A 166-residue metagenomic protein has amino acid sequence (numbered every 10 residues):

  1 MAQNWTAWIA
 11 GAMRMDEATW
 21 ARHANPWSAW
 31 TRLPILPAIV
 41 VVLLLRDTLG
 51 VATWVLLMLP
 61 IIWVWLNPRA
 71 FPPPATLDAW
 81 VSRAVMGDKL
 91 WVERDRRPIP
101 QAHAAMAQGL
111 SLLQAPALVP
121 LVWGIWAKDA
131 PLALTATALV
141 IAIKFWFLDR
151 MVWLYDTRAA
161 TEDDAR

Functional and structural regions predicted by a protein language model:
M1-A12, L77-V92: Short, charged cytosolic
M1-L36, F147-R166: Cytosolic-side membrane-entry/anchor segment at the start of a transmembrane helix
T31-V40, H103-V122: Core segments of transmembrane alpha-helices that mediate helix-helix packing or line hydrophobic substrate/ligand
L33, L43-A75, I143-F145: Hydrophobic alpha-helical membrane-embedded segments
V41-V55, V122-L134: Helix-coil boundary and interhelical linker segments in multi-pass alpha-helical membrane proteins
A70-A84, M151-D164: A cytosolic-side transmembrane-helix exit/cap motif
V81-G109: Short membrane-interface loop/juxtamembrane segments of multi-pass integral membrane proteins
L134-L148: Alpha-helical membrane-embedded segments
